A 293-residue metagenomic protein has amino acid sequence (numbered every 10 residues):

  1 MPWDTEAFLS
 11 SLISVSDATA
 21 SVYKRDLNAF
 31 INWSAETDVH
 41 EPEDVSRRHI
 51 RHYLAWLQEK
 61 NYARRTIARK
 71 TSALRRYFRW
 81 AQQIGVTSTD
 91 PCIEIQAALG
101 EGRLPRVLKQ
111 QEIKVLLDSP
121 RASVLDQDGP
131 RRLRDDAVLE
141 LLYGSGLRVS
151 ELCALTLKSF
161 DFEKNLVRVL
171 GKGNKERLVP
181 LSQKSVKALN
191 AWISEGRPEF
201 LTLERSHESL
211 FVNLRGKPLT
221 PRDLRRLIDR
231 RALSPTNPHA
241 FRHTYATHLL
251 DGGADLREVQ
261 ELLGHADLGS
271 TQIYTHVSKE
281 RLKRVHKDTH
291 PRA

Functional and structural regions predicted by a protein language model:
M1-A293: Conserved catalytic core of the tyrosine transesterase superfamily
